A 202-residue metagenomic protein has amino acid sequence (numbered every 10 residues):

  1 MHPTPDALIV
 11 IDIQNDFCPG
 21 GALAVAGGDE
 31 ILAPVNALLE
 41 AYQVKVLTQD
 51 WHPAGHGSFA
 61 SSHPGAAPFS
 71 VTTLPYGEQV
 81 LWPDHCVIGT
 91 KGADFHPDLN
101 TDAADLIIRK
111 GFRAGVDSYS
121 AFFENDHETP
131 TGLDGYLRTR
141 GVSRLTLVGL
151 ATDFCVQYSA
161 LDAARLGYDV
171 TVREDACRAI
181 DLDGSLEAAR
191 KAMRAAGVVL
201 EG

Functional and structural regions predicted by a protein language model:
H2-L8: Extreme N-terminal starter segment of soluble prokaryotic enzymes
G21-G28, A121-N125: Short glycine-enriched, charge-decorated loop/helix-capping segments at active-site entrances that position
A33-R144: Active-site alpha/beta core segments
L38, V156-G167: Histidine-anchored nucleotide/phosphate-binding helix
V46-Q49, D169-A176: Short internal beta-strands
V142-C155, E174-R178: Glycine-rich anion-binding loop/nest that anchors nucleotide
V172-L186: Short, flexible loop segments at boundaries between secondary-structure elements
V199-G202: Short acidic-hydrophobic, aromatic-tinged amphipathic segments that line or gate anion-handling sites
